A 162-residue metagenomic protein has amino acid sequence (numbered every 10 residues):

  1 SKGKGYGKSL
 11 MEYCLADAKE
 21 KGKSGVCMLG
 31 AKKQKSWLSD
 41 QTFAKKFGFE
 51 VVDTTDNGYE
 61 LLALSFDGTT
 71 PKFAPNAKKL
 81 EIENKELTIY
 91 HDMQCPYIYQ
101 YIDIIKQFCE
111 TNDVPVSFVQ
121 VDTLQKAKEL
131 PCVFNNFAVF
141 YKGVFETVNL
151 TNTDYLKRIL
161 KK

Functional and structural regions predicted by a protein language model:
S1-K4, K32: A short, internal acetyl-CoA/4′-phosphopantetheine-binding micro-motif in the GNAT/acyltransferase core
G3-K19: Conserved acetyl-CoA-binding loop-helix of GNAT-fold acetyltransferases
A18-S36: Conserved GNAT acetyl-CoA-binding A-motif
L29-G30, K45-L62, E146-N149: Conserved catalytic-core motifs of GNAT/GCN5-like acyltransferases
D56-K79: C-terminal "cap" of GNAT-fold acetyltransferases
N76-T111: Local sequence-structure signature of Cys/Sec-based thiol-disulfide redox active-site neighborhoods
P131-F140: Structural micro-motif
Y141-K162: Non-catalytic, surface beta->alpha helical segment in thiol-disulfide oxidoreductase systems
